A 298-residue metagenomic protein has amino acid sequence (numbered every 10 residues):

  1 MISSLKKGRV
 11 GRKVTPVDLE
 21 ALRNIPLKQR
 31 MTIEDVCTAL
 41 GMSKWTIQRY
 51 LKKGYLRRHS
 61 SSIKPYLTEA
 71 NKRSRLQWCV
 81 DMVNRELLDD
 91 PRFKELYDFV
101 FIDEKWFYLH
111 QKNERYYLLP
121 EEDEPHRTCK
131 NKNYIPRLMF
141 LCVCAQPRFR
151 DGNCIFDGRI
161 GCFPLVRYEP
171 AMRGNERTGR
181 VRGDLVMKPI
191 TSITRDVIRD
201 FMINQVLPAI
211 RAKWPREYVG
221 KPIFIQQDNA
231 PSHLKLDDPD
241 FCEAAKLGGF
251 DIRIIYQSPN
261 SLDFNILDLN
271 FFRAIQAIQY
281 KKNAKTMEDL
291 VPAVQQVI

Functional and structural regions predicted by a protein language model:
M1-V80: Short, basic alpha-helical/linker "hinge" immediately adjacent to a nucleic-acid-recognition surface
R9-R12, T38-A39, K132, I193 (+3 more regions): Conserved, non-catalytic sequence blocks in retroelement Pol enzymes and Pol-derived host proteins
P26, R195-F224: Short, basic/hydrophobic alpha-helical segments
S60-L67, R127-K130, Q226-N229, A244-I266 (+1 more regions): RNase H-like polynucleotidyl transferase catalytic core
R73-P208: Extended, low-complexity cationic-aromatic segments
K94-F99, L267-I298: C-terminal anion-handling pockets and recognition modules
I102-E104, M202, R216-L234, Q257-N265: Acidic/histidine-rich, metal-coordinating catalytic segments
